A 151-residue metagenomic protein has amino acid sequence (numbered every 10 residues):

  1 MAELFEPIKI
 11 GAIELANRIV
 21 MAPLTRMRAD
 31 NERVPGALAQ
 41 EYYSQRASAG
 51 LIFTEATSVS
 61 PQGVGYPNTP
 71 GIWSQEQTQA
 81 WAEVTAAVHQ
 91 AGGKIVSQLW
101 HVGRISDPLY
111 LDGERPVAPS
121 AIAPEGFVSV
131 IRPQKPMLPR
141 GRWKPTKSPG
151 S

Functional and structural regions predicted by a protein language model:
M1-A16, P119-V128, R132: N-terminal carbohydrate-binding accessory modules
M1-G11, I19, P23-E41: An N-cap/entry alpha-helix motif that binds or orients negatively charged groups
R18-V20, L51-F53, K94-V96: Structural preference for beta-strand elements that scaffold enzyme active sites
M21, R46, V88, S97: Conserved, mostly hydrophobic/aromatic
L38-S60: Catalytic domains of carbohydrate-active enzymes, especially glycoside hydrolases
F53-Q77, L99-D112: Glycine-rich, proline-tolerant flexible connector loops at the mouths of alpha/beta enzymes
T69-V96: Alpha-helix-loop-beta-strand connector modules within alpha/beta enzyme cores
W100-S151: Non-globular sequence segments
